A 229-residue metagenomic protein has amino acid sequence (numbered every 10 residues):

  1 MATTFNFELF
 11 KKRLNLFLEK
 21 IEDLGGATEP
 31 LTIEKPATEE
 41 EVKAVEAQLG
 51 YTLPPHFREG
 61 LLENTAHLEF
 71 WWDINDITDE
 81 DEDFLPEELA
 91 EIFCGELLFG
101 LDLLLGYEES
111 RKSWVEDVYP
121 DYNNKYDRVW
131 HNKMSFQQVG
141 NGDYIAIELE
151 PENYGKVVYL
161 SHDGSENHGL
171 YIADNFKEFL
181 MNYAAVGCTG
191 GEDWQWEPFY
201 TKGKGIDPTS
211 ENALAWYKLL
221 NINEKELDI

Functional and structural regions predicted by a protein language model:
M1-V139, L214-I229: A surface-exposed partner-binding patch
D23, A27, G142, T189-D193: Intrinsically disordered or highly flexible coil/loop and linker segments, enriched in small and charged/polar residues
H131, E152-Y154: A short, compositionally biased
Q138, L149, H162: Active-site donor-binding loop signature of nucleotide-sugar glycosyltransferases
D143-E150: Broad, structure-driven detector of short, well-ordered beta-strand segments within folded domains
G155-L160: Short aromatic-glycine-(Arg/Gly/Cys) micro-motifs in beta-strand/loop hairpins
S161-G187: Compact, glycine/acidic-enriched structural inserts
L180-I229: Long, compositionally biased interface segments
